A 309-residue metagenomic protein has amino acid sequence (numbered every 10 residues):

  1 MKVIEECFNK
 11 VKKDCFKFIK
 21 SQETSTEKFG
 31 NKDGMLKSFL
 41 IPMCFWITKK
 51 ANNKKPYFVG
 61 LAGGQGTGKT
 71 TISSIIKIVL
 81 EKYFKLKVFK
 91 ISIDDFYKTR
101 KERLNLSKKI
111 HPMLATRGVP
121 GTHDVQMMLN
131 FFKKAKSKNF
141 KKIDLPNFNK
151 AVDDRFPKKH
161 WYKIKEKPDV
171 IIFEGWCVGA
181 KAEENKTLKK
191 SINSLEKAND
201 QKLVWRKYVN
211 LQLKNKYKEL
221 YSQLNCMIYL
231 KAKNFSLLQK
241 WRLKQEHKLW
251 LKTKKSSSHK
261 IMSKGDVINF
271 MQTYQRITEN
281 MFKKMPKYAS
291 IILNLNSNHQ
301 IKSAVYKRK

Functional and structural regions predicted by a protein language model:
M1-F16, S21, E27, K37 (+1 more regions): Conserved NTP phosphate-binding and transfer environment spanning the P-loop NTPase/kinase superfamily
S25-A51: N-terminal pre-Walker A segment at the start of P-loop NTPase domains
E27-M35, F89-I91, F96-D153: Conserved nucleotide-sensing/catalytic segment adjacent to the nucleotide-binding pocket in NTP-handling enzymes
K54-V59: Pre-Walker A (Motif I) flank of P-loop NTPase domains
G64: P-loop (Walker A) phosphate-binding loop of NTP-binding proteins
T70: Walker A/P-loop
I78-F89: Post-Walker A helix-loop "phosphate-sensing" segment adjacent to the P-loop in P-loop NTPases
F140-K141, K167-I171, C226: Loop/turn-to-beta-strand initiation segments
